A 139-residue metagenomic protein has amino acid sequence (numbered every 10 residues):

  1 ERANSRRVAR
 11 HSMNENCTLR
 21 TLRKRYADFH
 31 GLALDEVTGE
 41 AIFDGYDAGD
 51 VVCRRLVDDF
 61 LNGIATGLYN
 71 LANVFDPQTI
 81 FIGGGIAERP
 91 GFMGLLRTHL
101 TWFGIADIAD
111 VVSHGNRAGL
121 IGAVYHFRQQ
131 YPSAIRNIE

Functional and structural regions predicted by a protein language model:
R2-E139: ATP-binding/phosphotransfer module of carbohydrate and carboxylate kinases, centering on a glycine-rich
